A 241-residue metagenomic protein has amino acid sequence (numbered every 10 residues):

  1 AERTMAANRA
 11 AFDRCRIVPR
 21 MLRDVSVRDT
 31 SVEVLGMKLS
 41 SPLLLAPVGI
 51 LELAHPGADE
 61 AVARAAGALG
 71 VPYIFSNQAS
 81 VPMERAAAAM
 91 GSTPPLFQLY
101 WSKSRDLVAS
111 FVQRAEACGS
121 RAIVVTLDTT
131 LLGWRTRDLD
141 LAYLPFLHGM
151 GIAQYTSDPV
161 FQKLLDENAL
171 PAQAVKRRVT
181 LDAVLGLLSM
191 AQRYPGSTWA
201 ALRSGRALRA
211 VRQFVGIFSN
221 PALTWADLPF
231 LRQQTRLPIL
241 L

Functional and structural regions predicted by a protein language model:
A1-G36, A142-G151, T156-F218, A222-L223: An N-cap/entry alpha-helix motif that binds or orients negatively charged groups
A1-L131: N-terminal capping/small domains of soluble enzymes
A46-V48, L96-F97, R212-F214, R236-P238: A short, structure-level motif marking secondary-structure boundaries and short turns
L51-E52, W101, I217-F218, I239-L240: A generic secondary-structure micro-motif detector that highlights 1-2 residue hydrophobic/ambivalent hotspots embedded
N77, S102, F218-W225: Conserved phosphate-coordination/catalytic loops
R135: Active-site region of glycoside hydrolase catalytic domains
D138-D140: Charged mid-protein connector segments
L223-I239: Conserved, well-ordered alpha-helix/loop/beta-strand core segments that scaffold catalytic motifs
